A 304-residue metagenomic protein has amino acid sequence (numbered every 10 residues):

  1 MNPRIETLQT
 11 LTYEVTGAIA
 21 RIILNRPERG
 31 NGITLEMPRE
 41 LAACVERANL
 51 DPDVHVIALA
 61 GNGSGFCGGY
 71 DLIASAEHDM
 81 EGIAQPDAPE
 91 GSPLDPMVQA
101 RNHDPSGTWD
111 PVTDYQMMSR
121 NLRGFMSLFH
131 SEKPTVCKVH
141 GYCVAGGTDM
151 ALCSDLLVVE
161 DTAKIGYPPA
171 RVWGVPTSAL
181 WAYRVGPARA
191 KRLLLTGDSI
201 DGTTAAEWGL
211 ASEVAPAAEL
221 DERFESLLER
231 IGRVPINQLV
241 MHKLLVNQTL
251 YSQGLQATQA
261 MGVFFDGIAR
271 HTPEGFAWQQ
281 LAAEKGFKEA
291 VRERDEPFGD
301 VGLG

Functional and structural regions predicted by a protein language model:
M1-G17, H78, A84, I200-G202 (+2 more regions): C-terminal alpha-helix plus adjacent terminal tail
M1-S64, A76, G82: Conserved CoA-thioester-binding segment of acyl-CoA-metabolizing enzymes
I22, R26, E40-L41, L59 (+5 more regions): Terminal peptide-recognition signature
E36-E40, R120, S127, R223 (+1 more regions): Charged catalytic carboxylate motif
P38-E40, I73-E77, P168, V175: Glycine-rich, phosphate-binding/catalytic loops in enzymes
G61-R123: Glycine- (often His-adjacent) and acidic-residue-rich active-site loop that binds/positions the CoA thioester
M126-L239: Crotonase-fold acyl-CoA enzyme core
